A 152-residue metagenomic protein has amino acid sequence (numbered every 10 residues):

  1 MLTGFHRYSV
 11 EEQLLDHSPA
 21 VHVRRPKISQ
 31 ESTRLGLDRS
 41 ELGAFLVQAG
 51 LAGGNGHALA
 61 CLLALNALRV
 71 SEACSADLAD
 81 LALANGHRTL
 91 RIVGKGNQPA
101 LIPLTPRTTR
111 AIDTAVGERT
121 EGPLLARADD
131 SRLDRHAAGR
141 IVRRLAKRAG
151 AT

Functional and structural regions predicted by a protein language model:
M1-T152: Conserved catalytic core of the tyrosine transesterase superfamily
